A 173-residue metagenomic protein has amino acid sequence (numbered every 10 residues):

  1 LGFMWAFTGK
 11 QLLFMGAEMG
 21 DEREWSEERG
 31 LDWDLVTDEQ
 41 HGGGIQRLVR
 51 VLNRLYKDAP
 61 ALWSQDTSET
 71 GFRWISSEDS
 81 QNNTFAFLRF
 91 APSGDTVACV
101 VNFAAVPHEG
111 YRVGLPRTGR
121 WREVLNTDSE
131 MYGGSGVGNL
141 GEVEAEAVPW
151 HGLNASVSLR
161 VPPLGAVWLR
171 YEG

Functional and structural regions predicted by a protein language model:
F3-L13, A17-G173: Carbohydrate-interacting/catalytic domains
